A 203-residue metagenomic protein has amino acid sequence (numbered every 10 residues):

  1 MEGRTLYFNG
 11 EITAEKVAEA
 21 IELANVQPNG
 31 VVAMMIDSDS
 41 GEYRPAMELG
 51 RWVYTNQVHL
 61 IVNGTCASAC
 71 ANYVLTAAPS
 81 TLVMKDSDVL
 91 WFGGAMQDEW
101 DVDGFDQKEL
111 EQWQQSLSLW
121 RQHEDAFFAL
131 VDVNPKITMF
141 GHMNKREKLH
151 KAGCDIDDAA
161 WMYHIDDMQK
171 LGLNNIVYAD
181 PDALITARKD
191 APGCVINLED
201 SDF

Functional and structural regions predicted by a protein language model:
M1-I61, T81-M84, M96-F203: N-terminal organellar transit peptides
G64, G93: Residues at the C-termini of beta-strands that transition into short coil/loop
A71-S80: Amphipathic, non-transmembrane alpha-helical segments in extracytoplasmic/periplasmic proteins
V89-W91: Glycine-rich phosphate-binding active-site loops on the catalytic face of alpha/beta enzymes
